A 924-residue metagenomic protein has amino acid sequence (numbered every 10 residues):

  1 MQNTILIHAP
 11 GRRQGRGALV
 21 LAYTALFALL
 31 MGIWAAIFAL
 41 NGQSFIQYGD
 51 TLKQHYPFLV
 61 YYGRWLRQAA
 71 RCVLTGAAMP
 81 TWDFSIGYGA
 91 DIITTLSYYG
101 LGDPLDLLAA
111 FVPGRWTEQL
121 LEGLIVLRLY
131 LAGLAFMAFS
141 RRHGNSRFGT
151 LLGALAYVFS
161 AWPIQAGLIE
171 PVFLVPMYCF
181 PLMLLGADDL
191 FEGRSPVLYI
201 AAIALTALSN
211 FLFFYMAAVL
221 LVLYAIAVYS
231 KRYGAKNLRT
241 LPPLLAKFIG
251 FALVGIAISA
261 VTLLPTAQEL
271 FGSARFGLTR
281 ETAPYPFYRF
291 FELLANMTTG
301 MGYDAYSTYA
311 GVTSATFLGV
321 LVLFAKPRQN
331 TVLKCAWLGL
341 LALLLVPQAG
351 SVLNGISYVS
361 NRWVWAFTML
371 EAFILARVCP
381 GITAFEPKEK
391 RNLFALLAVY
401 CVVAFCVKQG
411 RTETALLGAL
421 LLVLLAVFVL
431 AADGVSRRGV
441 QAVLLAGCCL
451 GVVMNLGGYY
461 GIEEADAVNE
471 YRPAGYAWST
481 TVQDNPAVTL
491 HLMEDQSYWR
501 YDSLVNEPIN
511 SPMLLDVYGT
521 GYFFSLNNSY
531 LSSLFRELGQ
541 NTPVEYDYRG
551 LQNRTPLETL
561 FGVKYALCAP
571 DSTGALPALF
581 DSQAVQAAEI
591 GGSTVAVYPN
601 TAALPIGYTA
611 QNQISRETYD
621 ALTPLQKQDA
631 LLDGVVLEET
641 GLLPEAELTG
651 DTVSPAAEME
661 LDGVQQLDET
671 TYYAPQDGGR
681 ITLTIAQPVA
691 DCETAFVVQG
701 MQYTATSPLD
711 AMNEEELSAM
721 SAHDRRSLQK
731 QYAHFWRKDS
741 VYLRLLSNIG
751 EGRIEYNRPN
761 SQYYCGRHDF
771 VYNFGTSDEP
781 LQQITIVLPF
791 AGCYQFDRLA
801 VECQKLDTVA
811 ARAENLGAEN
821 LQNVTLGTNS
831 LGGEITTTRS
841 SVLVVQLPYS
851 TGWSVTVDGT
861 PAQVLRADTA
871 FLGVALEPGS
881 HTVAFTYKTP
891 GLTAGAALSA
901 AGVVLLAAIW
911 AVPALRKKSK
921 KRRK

Functional and structural regions predicted by a protein language model:
M1-F38, P243, K247, L430-A446 (+1 more regions): Start-transfer (signal-anchor) and selected internal transmembrane alpha helices of multi-pass inner/ER membrane
I7, G11-R13, S654-K924: Active-site-proximal, structured, solvent-exposed surfaces of multi-pass membrane proteins that position macromolecular
F27, L129-H143, R147-R232, L244-A267 (+3 more regions): Membrane-embedded helix bundles of polyisoprenyl
L30-G133, L155-M177, L270-R275, T282-Y309 (+2 more regions): Membrane-interface coil-to-helix junctions
K53-Q54, V60-C72, S97, P104 (+4 more regions): Periplasmic/ER-lumenal interhelical loops and adjacent helix-loop junctions in multi-pass membrane proteins
I86-Y88, T94-Y98, L450-Y476, L490-F561 (+6 more regions): Extracytoplasmic/lumenal acceptor-recognition loop(s) of multi-pass membrane glycoenzymes
L105-A109, V517-D629, D633-G663, C692 (+2 more regions): A cross-kingdom signal targeting lumenal/periplasmic-facing segments of multi-pass membrane and secretory-pathway
R194, F213, C335-Q348, V352-T481 (+1 more regions): Contiguous transmembrane helix-bundle modules in multi-pass membrane proteins
